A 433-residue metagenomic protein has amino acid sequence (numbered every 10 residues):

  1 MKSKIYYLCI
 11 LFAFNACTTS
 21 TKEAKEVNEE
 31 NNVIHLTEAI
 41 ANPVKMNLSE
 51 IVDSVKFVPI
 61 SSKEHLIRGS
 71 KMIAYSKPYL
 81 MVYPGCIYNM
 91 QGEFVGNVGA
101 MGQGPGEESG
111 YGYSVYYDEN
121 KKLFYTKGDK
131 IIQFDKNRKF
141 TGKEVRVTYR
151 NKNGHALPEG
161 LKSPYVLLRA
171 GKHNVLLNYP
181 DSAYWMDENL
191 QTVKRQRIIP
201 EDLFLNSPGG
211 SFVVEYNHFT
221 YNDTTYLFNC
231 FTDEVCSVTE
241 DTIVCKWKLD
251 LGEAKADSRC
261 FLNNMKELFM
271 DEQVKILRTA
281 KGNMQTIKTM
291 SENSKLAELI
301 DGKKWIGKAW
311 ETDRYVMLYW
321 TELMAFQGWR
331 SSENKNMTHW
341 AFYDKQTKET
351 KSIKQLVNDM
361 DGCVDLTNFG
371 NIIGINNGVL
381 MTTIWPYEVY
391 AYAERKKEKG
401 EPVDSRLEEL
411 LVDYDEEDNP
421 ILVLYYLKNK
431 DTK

Functional and structural regions predicted by a protein language model:
N15-A16: C-terminal motif of bacterial Sec signal peptides marking the signal peptidase cleavage site
V33-T37, N42-K45, V52-C86: Beta-strand-rich domains and repeat architectures in extracellular enzymes and scaffolds, especially beta-propellers
S61-H65, G69-S70, E93-G128, V145-N151 (+1 more regions): Blade-loop segments of beta-propeller domains
S70-Y75, Y113-E119, A156-K172, G209-D223 (+4 more regions): Structural signature of eukaryotic scaffold interfaces centered on beta-propeller domains
G128-D181, K194-G210: Asp-box/WD-like beta-propeller blade repeats and closely related beta-sheet repeat scaffolds
Q133, P180-Q191, T232-D233, S332-K348 (+1 more regions): Beta-propeller blade signature
L205, W247-N263, M290-D301, H339-N377 (+1 more regions): Conserved blade-ending motifs and adjacent loop-strand segments that build the rim/top face of beta-propeller domains
G374-K433: Blade-level signature of beta-propeller repeat domains, shared across WD40, Kelch, NHL, RCC1 and BNR/Asp-box propellers
